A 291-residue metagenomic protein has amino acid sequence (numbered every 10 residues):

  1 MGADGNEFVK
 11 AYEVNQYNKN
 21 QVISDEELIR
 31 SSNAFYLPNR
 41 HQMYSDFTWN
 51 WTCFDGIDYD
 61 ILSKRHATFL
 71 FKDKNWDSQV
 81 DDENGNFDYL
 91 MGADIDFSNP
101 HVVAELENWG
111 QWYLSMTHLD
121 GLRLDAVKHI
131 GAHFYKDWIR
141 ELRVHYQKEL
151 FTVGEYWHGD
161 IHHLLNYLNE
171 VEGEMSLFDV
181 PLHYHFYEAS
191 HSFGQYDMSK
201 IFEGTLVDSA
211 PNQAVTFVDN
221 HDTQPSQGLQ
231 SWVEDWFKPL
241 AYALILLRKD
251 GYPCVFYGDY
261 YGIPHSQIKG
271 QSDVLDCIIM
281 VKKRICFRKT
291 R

Functional and structural regions predicted by a protein language model:
G2-D4, F8-D55, N108-R291: Active-site-proximal helices and loops of the catalytic beta/alpha 8
W49, I57, K64-S78: Surface-exposed loop and adjacent secondary-structure segments within mature catalytic domains
T52, A67-F69, G85-F87, I285: Short non-domain terminal segments
D60, D81, G85-D88, S209 (+2 more regions): Functionally engaged cysteine thiol sites
D60-F69, D88-S98, Y196-F202: Short, mixed-charge, low-aromatic patches
H66, V102-V103, P211: Alpha-helical interaction segments
L70-M116, V127: Active-site-adjacent "subsite" loops/lids of carbohydrate-active enzymes
